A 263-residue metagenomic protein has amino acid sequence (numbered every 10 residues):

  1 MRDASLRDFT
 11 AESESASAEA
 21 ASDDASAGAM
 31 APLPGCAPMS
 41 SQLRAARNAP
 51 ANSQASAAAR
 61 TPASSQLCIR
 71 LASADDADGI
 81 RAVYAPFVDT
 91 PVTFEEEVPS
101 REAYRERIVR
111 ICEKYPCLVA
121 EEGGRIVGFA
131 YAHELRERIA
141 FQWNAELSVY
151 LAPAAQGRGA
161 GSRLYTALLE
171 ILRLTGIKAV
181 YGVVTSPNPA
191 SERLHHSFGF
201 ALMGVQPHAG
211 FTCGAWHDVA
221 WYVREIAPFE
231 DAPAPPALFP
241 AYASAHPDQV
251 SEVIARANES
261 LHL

Functional and structural regions predicted by a protein language model:
C36, H208-L263: C-terminal "cap" of GNAT-fold acetyltransferases
S41-R44, N48, E96-A154, Y165-T166 (+2 more regions): Acetyl-CoA-dependent GNAT
C68-I80: A short beta-loop-alpha structural element at the N-terminal edge of CoA-dependent acyl/N-acetyltransferase catalytic
A82-V98: Helix-loop element at the rim of GNAT/NAT acetyltransferase active sites that forms part of the acceptor-substrate
Y131-E134, Y181-V184, H196, A201-D218 (+2 more regions): Conserved catalytic-core motifs of GNAT/GCN5-like acyltransferases
Q156, G182-E192: Conserved beta-strand-loop-alpha-helix junction that forms the acyl-donor binding cleft
G157-E170, R193-S197: Conserved acetyl-CoA-binding loop-helix of GNAT-fold acetyltransferases
L172-V184: Conserved GNAT acetyl-CoA-binding A-motif
